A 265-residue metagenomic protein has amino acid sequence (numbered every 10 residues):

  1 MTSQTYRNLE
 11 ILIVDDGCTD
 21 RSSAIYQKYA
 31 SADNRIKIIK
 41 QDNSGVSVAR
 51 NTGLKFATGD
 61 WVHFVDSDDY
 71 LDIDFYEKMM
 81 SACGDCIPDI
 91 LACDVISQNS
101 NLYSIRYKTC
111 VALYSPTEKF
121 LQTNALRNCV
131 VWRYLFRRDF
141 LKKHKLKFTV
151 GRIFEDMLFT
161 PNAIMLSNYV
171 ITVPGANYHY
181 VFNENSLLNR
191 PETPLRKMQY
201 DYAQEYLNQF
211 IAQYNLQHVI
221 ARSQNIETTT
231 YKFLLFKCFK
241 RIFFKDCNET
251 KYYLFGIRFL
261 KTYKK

Functional and structural regions predicted by a protein language model:
M1-N8: Short, acidic, metal-binding catalytic loop of nucleotide-sugar glycosyltransferases
D15-A24, D42-G45: A conserved acidic beta->alpha catalytic loop
D20-K28, Y70, D74: Acidic helix N-cap motif at the loop->helix transition within catalytic regions of sugar-transfer enzymes
Q41-A57: Glycine-rich, basic loop-to-helix element that forms the pyrophosphate-binding segment of sugar-nucleotide handling
Q41-D42, V65-S67: Catalytic metal- and UDP-sugar-binding loop of GT-A-like glycosyltransferases, i.e., residues flanking the conserved
V46, S67-I171, V181-P194: Donor-binding/catalytic cores of nucleotide-activated saccharide and glycerol-phosphate transferases/polymerases
V62: Short aromatic/hydrophobic "clamp" motif used to bind/position activated sugar donors
V181-F259, K265: C-terminal subregions of glycosyltransferases and related glycan-biosynthesis enzymes
